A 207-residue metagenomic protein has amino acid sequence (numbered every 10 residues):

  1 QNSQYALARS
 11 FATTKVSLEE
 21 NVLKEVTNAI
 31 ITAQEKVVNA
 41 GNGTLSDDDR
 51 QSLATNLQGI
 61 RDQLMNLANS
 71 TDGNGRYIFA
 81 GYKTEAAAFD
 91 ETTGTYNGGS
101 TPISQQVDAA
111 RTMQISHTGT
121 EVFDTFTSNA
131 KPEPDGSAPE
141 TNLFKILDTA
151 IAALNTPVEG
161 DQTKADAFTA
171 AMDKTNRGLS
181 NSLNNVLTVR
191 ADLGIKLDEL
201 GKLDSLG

Functional and structural regions predicted by a protein language model:
Q1-T84, A152-G207: Amphipathic alpha-helical polymerization modules
Q34-T141: Amphipathic alpha-helical coiled-coil/heptad-repeat segments
Q114-R177, N181: Aromatic-anchored, glycine/proline-accented short structural segments that stabilize local strand-turns or short
